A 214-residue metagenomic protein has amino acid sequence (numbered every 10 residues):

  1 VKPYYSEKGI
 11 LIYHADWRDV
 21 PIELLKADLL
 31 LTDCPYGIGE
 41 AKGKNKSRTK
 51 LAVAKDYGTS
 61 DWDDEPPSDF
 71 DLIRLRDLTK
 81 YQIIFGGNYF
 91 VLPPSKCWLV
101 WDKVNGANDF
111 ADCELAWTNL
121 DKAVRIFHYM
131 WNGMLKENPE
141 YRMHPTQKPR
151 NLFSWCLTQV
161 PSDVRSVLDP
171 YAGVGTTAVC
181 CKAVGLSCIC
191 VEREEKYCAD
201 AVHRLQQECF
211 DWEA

Functional and structural regions predicted by a protein language model:
V1-L168, V174-A214: Class I S-adenosyl-L-methionine-dependent methyltransferase catalytic core
